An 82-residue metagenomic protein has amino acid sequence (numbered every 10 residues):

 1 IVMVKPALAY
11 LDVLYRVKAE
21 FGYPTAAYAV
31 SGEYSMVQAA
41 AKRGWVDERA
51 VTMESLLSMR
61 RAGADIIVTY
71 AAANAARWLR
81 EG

Functional and structural regions predicted by a protein language model:
I1, G63-A64: A structural motif
V2-M3, A26, V68: Conserved beta-strand positions in the central sheet of alpha/beta enzyme cores
K5, A9, G44-V51, I67: Short amphipathic alpha-helical interaction segments
P6-A27, A73-E81: Active-site-adjacent beta->alpha loops and helix N-cap segments on the catalytic face of soluble alpha/beta enzymes
K18-A62, E81: Active-site-adjacent loop and "lid" segments of alpha/beta metabolic enzymes
I66-T69, A73: A charged, well-structured terminal subsegment
